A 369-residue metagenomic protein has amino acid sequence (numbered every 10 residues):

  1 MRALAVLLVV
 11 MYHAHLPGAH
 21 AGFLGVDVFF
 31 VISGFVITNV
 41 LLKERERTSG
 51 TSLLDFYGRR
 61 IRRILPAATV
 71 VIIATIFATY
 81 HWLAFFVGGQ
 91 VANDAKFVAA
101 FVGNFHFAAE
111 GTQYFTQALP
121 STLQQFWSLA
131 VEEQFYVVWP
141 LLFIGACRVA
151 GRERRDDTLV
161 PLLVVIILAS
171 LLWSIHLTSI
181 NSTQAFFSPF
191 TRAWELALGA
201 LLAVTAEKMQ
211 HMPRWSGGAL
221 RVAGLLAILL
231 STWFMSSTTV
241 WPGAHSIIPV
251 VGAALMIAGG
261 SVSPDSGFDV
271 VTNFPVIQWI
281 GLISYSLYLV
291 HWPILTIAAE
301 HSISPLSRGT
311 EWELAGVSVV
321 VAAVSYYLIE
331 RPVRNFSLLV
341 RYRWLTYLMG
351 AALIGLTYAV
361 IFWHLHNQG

Functional and structural regions predicted by a protein language model:
M1-R341, Y347-M349, L353: Membrane-interface helix/loop caps of multi-pass membrane proteins
S237-T239, L356-G369: Hydrophobic alpha-helical transmembrane segments in integral membrane proteins
